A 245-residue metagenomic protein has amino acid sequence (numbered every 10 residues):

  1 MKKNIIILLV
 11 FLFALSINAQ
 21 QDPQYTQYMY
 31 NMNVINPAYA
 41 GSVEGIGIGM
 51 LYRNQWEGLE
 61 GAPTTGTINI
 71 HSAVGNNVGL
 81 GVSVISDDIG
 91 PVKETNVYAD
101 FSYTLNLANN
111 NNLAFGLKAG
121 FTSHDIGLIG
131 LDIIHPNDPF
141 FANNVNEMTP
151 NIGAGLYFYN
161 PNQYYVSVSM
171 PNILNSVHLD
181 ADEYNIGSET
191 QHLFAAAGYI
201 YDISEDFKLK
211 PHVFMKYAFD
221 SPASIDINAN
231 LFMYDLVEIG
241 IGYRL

Functional and structural regions predicted by a protein language model:
M1-Q24, A229: Bacterial Sec-dependent N-terminal signal peptides
Q20-L245: Subset of outer-membrane beta-barrel
